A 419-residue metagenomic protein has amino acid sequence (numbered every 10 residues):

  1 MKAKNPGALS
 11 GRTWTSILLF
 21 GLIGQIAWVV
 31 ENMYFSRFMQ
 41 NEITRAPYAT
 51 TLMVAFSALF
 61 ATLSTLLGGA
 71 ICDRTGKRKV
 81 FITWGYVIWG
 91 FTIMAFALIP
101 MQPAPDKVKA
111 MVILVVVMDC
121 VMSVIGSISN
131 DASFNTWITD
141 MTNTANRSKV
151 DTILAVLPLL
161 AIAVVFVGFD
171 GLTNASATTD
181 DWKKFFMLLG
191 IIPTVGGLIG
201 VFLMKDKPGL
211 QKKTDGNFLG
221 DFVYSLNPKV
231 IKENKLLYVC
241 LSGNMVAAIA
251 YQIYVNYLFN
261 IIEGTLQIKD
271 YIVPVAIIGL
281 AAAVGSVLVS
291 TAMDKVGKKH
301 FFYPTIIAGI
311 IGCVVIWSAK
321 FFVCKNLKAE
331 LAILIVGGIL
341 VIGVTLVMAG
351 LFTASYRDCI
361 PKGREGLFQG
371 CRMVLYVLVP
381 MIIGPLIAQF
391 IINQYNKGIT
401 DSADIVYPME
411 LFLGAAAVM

Functional and structural regions predicted by a protein language model:
M1-G11, P208-L241: Juxtamembrane intracellular "pre-TM" segments in multi-pass secondary transporters
K2-A58, L236-G243, A247-T265: Helix-loop boundary and gating motifs at the non-cytosolic
A61-T62, S148-D170, M373-P385: Glycine-rich segments within core transmembrane alpha-helices of 12-TM secondary carriers
S64-K77, G285-K298, I392: Helix-to-loop junctions at the C-terminal end of transmembrane segments in multipass secondary transporters
R78, G171-I191, I392-V418: A membrane-interface helix-boundary motif in multi-pass transporters
Y86-K109, A308-L327: C-terminal ends and interior cores of transmembrane alpha-helices in multi-pass membrane transporters/permeases
H300-L351: C-terminal transmembrane helical hairpin of 12-TM major facilitator-type secondary transporters
G363-Y395: A late C-terminal transmembrane helix in Major Facilitator Superfamily
